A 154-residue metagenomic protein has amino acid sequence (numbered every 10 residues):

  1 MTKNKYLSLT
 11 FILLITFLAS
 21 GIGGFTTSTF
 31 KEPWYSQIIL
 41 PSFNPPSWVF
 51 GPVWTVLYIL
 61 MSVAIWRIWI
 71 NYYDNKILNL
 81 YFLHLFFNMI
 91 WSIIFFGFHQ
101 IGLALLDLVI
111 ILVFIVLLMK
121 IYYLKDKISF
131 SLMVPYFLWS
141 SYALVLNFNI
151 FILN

Functional and structural regions predicted by a protein language model:
M1-K5, R67-I77, Y122-S131: Membrane-interface helix-boundary motifs at transmembrane edges
K3-T26: N-terminal signal-anchor transmembrane alpha helix
I15-G23, M61, W91, Y142-L146: Alpha-helical transmembrane segments of multipass membrane proteins
T29-S42, I152-N154: Membrane-interface helix termini and inter-helical loops of multi-pass transporters
P45-I59, Q100-I111: Membrane-interface loop-to-helix entry segments
I59-S92: Helix-adjacent hinge/juxtasegments
I93-L103, L124, I150-N154: Membrane-interface helix caps and helix-loop-helix hairpins in membrane proteins
K125-N154: Terminal transmembrane helical module of multi-pass membrane proteins
